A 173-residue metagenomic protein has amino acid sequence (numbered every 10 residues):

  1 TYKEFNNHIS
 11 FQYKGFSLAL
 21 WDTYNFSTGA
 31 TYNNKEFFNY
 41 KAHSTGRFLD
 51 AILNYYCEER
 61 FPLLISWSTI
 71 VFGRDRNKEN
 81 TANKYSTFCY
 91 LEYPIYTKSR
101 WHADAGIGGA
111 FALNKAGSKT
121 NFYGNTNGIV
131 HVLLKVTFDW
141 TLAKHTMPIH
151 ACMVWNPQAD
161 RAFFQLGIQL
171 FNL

Functional and structural regions predicted by a protein language model:
T1-E92, A112-N127, A159, G167: Outer-membrane pore/translocation modules
Q12-G15, A19, Y56-L63, Y93-A105 (+2 more regions): Short loop/turn motifs that connect adjacent beta-strands in outer-membrane beta-barrel proteins
V71, D104-I107, Q165: Intrinsically disordered, low-complexity segments enriched in small/polar residues
H102-T141, P148-C152: Outer membrane beta-barrel transmembrane domains
L134-V136, D160-L173: Outer-membrane beta-barrel "beta-signal"
M153-Q158: Short, exposed beta-strand-loop hairpins at the edges of beta-sheets in extracellular/periplasmic proteins
